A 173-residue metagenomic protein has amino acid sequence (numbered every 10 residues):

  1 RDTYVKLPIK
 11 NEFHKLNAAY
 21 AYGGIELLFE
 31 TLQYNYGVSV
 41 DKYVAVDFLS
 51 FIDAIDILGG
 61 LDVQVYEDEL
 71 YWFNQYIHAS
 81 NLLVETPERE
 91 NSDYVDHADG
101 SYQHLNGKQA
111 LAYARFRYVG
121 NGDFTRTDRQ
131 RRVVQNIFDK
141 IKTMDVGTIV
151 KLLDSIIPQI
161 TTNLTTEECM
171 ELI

Functional and structural regions predicted by a protein language model:
R1-I173: Non-catalytic, solvent-exposed segments at the cell envelope interface
